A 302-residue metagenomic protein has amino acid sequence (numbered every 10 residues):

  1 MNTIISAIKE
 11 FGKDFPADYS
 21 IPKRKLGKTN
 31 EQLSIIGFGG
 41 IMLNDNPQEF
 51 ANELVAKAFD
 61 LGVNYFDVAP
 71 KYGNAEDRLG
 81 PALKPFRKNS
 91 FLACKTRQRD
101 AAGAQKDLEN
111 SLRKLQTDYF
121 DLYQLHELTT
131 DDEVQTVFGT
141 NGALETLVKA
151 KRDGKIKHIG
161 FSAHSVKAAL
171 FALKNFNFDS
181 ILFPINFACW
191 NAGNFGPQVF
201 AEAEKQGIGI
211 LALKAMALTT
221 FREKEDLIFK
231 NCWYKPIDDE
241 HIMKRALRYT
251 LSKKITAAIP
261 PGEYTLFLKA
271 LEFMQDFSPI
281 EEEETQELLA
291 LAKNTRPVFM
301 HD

Functional and structural regions predicted by a protein language model:
N2-S90: N-terminal binding-site loop/beta-alpha segment at the start of enzyme catalytic domains that lines or forms
L26, F38, F66, L79 (+8 more regions): Conserved, mostly hydrophobic/aromatic
E31-I36, G62-Y65, R87-S90, T117-D121 (+4 more regions): Short, well-ordered coil/turn segments that N-cap beta-strands
I36-E49, A93-G103, Q135, K230-D238: Active-site mouth loops of central-metabolism enzymes
N44-E49, A69-D77, R97-A104, D131 (+1 more regions): Acidic-and-aromatic substrate-binding clefts and catalytic sites of carbohydrate-active enzymes
D45-F59, A101-Q116, H164-L173, H241-L247: Short, acidic/polar
L112-Q135: Active-site groove signature of glycoside hydrolases
L128-D302: Beta/alpha (TIM)-barrel catalytic core signal, keyed to glycine-rich beta->alpha loops juxtaposed to Asp/Glu that bind
